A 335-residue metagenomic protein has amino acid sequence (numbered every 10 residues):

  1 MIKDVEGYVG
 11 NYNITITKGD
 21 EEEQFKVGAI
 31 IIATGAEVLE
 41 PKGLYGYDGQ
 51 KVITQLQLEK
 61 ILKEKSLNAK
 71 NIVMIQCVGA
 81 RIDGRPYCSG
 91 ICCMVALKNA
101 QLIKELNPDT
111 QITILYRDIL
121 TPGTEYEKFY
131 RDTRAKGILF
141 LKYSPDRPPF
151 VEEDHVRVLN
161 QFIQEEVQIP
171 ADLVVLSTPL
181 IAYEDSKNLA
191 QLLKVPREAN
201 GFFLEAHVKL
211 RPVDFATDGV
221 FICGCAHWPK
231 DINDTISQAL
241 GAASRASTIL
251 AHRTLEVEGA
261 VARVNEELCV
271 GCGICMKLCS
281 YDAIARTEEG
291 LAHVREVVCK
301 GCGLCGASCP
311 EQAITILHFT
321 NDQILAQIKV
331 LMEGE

Functional and structural regions predicted by a protein language model:
M1, S144-P145, N265, R295-V298: Conserved acidic residues
M1-N13, E37-V38, G43, V270 (+2 more regions): Iron-sulfur cluster-binding cysteine motifs and their immediate structural context in ferredoxin-like electron-transfer
M1-T34, Q101-D185, R286-T287: A Rossmann-like FAD-binding core segment of flavoenzymes
D4-V5, D20-F25, A33-P122, I169 (+2 more regions): Rossmann-like dinucleotide/flavin-binding elements
T113-Y126, T248-L268, F319, L325: Active-site-proximal substrate-binding core of FAD-dependent oxidoreductases
L141, E266-L268, G273, N321 (+1 more regions): Extracellular/periplasmic ectodomains of large secreted or surface enzymes and adhesion receptors
L173, K187, D218-F221, K230 (+6 more regions): Feature representing long, continuous alpha-helical segments
A251-A260, D282-V297, N321-V330: Ferredoxin-type iron-sulfur electron-transfer modules in oxidoreductases and energy-metabolism complexes
